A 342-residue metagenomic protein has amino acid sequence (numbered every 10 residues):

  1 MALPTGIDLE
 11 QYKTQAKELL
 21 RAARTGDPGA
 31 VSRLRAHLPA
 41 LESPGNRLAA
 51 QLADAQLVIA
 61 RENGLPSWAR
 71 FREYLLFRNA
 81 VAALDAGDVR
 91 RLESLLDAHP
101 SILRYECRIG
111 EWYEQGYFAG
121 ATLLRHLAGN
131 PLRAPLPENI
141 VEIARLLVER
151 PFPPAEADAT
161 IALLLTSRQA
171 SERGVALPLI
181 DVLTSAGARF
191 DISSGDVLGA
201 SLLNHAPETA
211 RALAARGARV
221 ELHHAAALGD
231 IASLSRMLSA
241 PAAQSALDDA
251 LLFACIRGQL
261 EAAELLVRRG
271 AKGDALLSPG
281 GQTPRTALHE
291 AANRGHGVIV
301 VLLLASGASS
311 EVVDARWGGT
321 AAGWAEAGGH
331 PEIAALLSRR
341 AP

Functional and structural regions predicted by a protein language model:
M1-S94, A98: Intrinsically disordered, low-complexity eukaryotic regions enriched in glycine, serine and charged residues
G64-Y74, L203-G217: Short, structured interface segments
L76-A82, Y105-L132, P154-S171, D191-A200 (+4 more regions): Ankyrin-repeat boundary/"N-cap" motif
N79-A82, P207-A227, R236, S245-A246 (+1 more regions): Ankyrin-repeat-protein effector appendages
D85-G87, Q115-F118, H126-E138, L163-A176 (+5 more regions): Ankyrin repeat A-helix N-terminal signature
R91, N139-I143, V175-L179, E208-T209 (+4 more regions): Conserved ankyrin/ankyrin-like repeat signature
L96-I102, E142-P153, D181-R189, A212-A218 (+4 more regions): Ankyrin repeat domain, specifically the short helix-to-loop turn at the C-terminus of the second helix of each repeat
A254, A263-L266, L288-A291, V300-L303: Hydrophobic packing within well-folded, soluble alpha/beta domains
